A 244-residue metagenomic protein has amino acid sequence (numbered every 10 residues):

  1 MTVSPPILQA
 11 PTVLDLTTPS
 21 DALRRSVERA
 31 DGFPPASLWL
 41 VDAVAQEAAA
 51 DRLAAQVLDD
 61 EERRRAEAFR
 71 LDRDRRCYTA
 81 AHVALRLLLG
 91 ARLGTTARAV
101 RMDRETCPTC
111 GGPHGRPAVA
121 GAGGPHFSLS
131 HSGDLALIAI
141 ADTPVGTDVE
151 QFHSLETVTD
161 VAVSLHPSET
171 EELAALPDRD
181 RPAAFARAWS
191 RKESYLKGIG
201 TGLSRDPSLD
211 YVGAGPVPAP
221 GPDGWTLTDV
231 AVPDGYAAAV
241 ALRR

Functional and structural regions predicted by a protein language model:
M1-R244: Core catalytic alpha/beta fold that binds nucleotide/phospho-ligands
